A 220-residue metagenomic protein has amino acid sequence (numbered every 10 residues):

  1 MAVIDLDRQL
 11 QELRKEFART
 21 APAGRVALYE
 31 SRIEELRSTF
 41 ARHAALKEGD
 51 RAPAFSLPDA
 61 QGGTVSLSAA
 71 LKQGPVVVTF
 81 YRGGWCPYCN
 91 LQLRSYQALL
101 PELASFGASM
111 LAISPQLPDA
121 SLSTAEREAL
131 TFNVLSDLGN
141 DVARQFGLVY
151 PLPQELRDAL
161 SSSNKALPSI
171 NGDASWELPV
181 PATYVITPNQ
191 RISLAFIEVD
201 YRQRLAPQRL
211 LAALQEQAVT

Functional and structural regions predicted by a protein language model:
M1-R51: N-terminal targeting signals for export/organelle localization
I4, F40, S123, L135 (+2 more regions): Non-catalytic interaction/Regulatory regions outside core domains
R51, P75, L178-V180: Short, small/polar residue-rich loop motifs at catalytic or cofactor-binding pockets
P58-A60, I186: A generic structural motif
L67-Y96: Short active-site neighborhood of thiol/selenol oxidoreductases, capturing the structured segment around
Q92-Q145: Structural microenvironment flanking redox-active thiols in thiol-disulfide oxidoreductases
D137-Q203: Thiol/selenol-based redox catalytic cores and closely related redox-interacting motifs
V199-Q217: A short, polar/charged loop-to-alpha-helix boundary motif
